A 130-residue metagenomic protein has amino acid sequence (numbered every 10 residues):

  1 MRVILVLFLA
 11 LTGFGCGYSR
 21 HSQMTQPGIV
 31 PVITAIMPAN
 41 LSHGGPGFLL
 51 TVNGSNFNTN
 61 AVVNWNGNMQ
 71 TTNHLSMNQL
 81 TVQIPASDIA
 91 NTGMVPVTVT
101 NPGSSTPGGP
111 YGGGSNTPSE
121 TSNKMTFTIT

Functional and structural regions predicted by a protein language model:
M1-G15: Sec-dependent bacterial lipoprotein signal peptides
V6-A10, G47, A86: Exposed boundary/loop context
C16-W65, Q70, T92-M94, S105-T130: Beta-strand/beta-sandwich contexts
T71-L75: Short beta-strand segments within Ig-like beta-sandwich modules, predominantly Fibronectin type-III
N78-V82: Short strand-edge motifs at loop-to-beta-strand transitions and within beta-strands of extracellular beta-rich domains
P85, T100-S104: Beta-strand-rich extracellular modules
A86-T92: Surface-exposed, short loops/turns at beta-strand junctions within beta-sandwich domains
